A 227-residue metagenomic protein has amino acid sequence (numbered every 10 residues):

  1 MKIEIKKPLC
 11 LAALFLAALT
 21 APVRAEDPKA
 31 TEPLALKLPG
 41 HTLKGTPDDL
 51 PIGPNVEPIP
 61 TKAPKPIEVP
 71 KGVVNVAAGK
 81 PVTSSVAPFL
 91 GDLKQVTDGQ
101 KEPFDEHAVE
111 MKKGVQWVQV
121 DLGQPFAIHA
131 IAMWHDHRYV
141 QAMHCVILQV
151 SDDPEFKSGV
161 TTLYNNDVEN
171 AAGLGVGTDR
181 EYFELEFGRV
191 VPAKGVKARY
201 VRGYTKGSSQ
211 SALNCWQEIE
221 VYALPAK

Functional and structural regions predicted by a protein language model:
K2-L11: Bacterial N-terminal signal peptides that target proteins for export
C10-A18: Bacterial N-terminal signal peptides
A21-A25: Sec/Tat signal peptide C-region and signal peptidase I cleavage site
E26-D48, S85-A87, V109-W117, P125 (+1 more regions): Trp- and acidic/polar-enriched beta-sheet ligand-binding modules for extracellular glycan and matrix recognition
T46, G53-P54: Long, acidic and serine/threonine-rich low-complexity regions that are intrinsically disordered or marginally
P64-Q100: Predominantly extracellular/luminal regions of secreted and cell-surface proteins, especially disulfide-bonded
